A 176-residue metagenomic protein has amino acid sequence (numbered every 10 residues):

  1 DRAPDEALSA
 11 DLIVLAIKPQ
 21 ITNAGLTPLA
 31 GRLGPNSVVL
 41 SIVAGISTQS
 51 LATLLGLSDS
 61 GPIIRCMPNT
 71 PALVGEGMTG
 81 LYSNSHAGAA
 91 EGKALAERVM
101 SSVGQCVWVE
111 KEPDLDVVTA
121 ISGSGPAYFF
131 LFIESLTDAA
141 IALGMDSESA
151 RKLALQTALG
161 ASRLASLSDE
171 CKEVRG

Functional and structural regions predicted by a protein language model:
D1, D169-G176: Short, intrinsically disordered, charge-balanced linker/junction segments flanking boundaries in proteins
R2-L81, S85: Rossmann-like NAD(P)(H) cofactor-binding subdomain of soluble oxidoreductases
E6-A7, T22, D146-A154, V174: Small-residue helix-packing motif on alpha-helices
L15-A16, S41-I42, W108, S122 (+1 more regions): Active-site-adjacent beta-strand anchor residues
V43, M67, G75, S102 (+2 more regions): Short glycine/serine/threonine-biased micro-segments
S50-P62, M78-V117, F130-L167: Internal alpha-helical scaffold of NAD(P)-dependent oxidoreductase catalytic cores
V118-A127, R175: A short glycine-threonine-serine/GTX helix/turn-capping micro-motif
